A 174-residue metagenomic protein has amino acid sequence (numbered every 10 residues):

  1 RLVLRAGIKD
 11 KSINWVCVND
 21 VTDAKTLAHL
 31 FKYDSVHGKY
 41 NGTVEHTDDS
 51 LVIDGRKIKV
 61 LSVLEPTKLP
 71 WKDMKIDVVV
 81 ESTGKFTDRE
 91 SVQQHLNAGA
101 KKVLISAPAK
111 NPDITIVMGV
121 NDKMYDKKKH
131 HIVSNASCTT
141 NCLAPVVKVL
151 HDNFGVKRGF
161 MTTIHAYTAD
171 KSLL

Functional and structural regions predicted by a protein language model:
R1-L173: N-terminal Rossmann-like NAD(P) cofactor-binding subdomain of oxidoreductases, focused on the glycine-rich
